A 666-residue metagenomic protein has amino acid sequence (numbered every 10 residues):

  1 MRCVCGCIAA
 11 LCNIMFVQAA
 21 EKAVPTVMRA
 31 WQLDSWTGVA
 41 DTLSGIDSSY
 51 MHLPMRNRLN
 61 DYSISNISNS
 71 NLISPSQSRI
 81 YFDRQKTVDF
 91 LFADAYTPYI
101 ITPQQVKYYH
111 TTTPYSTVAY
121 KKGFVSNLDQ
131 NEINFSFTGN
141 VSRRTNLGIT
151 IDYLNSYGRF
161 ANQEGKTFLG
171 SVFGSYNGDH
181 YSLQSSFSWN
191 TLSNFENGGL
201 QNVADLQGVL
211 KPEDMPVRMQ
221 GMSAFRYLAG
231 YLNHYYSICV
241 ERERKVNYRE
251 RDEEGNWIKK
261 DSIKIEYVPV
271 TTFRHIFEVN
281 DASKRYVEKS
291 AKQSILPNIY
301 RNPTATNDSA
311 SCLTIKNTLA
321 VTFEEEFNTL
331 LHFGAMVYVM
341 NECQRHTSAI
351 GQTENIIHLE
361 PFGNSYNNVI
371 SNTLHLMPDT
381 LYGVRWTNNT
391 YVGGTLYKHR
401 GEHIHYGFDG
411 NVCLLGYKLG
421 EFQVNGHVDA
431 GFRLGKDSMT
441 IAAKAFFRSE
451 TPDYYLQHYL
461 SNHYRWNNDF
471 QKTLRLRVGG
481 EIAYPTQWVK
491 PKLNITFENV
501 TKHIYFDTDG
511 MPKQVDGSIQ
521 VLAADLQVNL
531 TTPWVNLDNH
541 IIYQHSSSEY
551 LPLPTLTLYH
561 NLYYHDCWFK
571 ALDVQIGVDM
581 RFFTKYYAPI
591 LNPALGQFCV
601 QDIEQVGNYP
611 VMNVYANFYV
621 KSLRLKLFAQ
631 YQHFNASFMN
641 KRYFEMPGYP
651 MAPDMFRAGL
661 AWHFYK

Functional and structural regions predicted by a protein language model:
M1-A23, Q630, P653-F656, L660-K666: Bacterial Sec-dependent N-terminal signal peptides
C5-G6, M15-A19, D41-Y50, V369 (+1 more regions): Generic signature of intrinsically disordered, low-complexity, basic-rich segments and short cationic peptides
C12-N13, V125, Y157-A161, L415-Y417 (+1 more regions): A generic structural signal for short coil/turn motifs at secondary-structure boundaries
A19-L228, S237-R251, K264, D429-M439 (+3 more regions): Membrane-proximal, glycine/serine-rich, low-complexity loop/turn segments characteristic of large bacterial
T113, A224-S290, N302-K666: Exposed, low-structure sequence patches enriched in small/polar residues
E213-D214, K292-P303: Short coil/linker segments at helix-helix boundaries
